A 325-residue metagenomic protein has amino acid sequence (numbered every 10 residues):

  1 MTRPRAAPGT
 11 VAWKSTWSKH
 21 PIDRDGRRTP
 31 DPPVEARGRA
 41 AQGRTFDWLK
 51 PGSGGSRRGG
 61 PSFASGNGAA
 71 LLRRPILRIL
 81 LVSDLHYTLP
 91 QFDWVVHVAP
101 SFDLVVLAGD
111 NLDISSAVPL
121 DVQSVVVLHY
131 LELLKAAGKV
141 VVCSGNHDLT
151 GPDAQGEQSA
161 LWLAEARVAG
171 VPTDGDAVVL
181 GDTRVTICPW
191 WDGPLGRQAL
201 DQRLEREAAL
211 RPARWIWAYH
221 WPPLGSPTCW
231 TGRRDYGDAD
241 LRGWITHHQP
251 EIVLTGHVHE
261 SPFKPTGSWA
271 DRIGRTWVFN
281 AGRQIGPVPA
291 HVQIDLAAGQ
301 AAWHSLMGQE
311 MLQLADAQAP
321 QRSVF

Functional and structural regions predicted by a protein language model:
R37-G38, Q42, K50, S65: Short Gly/Ser/Thr- and charged-rich N-terminal loops/segments that act as flexible capping/hinge elements
R78-H86, D182-W191, I216-H220, T276-R283 (+1 more regions): Active-site-proximal beta-strand elements of phosphoester/diester hydrolases
L81-S83, V105-D110, V141-N146, P172-T173 (+3 more regions): Active-site neighborhood of phospho(di)ester-bond hydrolases with catalytic His/Asp-centered motifs
H86-Q91, L112-S116, C143-A154, G193-L195 (+3 more regions): Active-site environment of divalent metal-dependent phosphoester hydrolases
Y87-V179: Core catalytic region of metal-dependent phosphoesterases/phosphodiesterases, especially metallo-beta-lactamase-like
F102, L241-I245, Q249-T255: Proline-aspartate-enriched helix->loop->beta-strand connector
D148-D240: Conserved catalytic scaffold of divalent metal-dependent phosphoesterases
V178-G181, R242-H247, S261-F325: Binuclear metal-dependent phosphoesterase catalytic core
